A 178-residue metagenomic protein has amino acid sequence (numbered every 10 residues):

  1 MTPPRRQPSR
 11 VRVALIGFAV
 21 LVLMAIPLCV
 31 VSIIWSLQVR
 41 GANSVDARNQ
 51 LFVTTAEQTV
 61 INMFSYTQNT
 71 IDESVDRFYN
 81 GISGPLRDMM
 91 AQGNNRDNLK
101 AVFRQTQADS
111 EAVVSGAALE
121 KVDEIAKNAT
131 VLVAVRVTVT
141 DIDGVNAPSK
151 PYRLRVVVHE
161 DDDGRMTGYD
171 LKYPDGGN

Functional and structural regions predicted by a protein language model:
M1-S44: Amphipathic, hydrophobic N-terminal targeting peptides for secretion and organelle import
V22, K121-D123, V158-E160: Short, low-complexity Ser/Thr-rich regulatory SLiMs
W35-R40, Q50-T67, L86, V131-R136 (+2 more regions): Primarily hydrophobic membrane-targeting regions of prokaryotic envelope proteins
A47-Q107: Core segments of small alpha/beta cavity-forming domains
N94, V133-V137, D170-Y173: A mature extracytoplasmic/lumenal domain signature
F103-I142: Surface-exposed, charged secondary-structure patches
T140-P151: Periplasmic/lumenal scaffold domains of single-pass inner-membrane subunits that build Gram-negative envelope
P151-N178: Short beta-strand edge/turn micro-motifs at domain boundaries
